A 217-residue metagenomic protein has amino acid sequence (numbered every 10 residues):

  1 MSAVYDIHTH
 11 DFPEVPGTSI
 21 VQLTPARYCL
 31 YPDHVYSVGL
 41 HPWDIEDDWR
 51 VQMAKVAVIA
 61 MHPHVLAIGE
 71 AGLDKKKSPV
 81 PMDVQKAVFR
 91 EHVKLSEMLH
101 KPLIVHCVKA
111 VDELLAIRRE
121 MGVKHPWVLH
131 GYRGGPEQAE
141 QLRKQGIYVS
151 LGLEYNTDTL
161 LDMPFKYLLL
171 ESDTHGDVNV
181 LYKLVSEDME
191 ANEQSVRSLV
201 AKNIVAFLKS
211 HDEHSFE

Functional and structural regions predicted by a protein language model:
M1-E217: Mid-domain alpha/beta scaffold segments of enzyme catalytic cores
